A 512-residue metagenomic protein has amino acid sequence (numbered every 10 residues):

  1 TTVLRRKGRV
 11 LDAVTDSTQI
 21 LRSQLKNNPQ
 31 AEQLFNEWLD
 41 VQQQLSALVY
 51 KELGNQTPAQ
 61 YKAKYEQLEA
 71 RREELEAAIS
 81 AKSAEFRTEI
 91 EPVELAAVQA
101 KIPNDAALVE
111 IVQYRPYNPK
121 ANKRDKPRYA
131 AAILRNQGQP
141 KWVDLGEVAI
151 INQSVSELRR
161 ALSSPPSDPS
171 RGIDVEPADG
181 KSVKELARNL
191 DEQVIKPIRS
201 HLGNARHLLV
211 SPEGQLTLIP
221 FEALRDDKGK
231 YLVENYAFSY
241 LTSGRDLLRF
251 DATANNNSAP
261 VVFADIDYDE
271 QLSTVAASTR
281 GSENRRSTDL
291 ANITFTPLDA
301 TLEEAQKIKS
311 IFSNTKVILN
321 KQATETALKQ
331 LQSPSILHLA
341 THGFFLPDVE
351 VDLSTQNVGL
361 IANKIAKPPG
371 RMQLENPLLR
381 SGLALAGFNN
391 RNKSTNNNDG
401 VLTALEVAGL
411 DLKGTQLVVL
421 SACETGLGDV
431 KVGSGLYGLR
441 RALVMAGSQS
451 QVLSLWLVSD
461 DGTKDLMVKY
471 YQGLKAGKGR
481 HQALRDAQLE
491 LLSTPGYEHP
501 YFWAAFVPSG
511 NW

Functional and structural regions predicted by a protein language model:
T1-T2, V10-E32, V49-K62, K82-E94 (+1 more regions): Acidic, Ser/Thr-rich low-complexity linear motifs
T2-V10, F35-L45, Y61-S80, L190: Short amphipathic alpha-helical coiled-coil/interface segments
K7-G8, A70, E74-L75, I79-W512: Catalytic cores of enzymes
K26-N36, Q42-V49, D269-E270: Long, well-ordered, tryptophan-enriched scaffold segments
D40, L45-A47, G54, A100 (+1 more regions): Intrinsically disordered, low-complexity segments enriched in glycine/proline and serine/threonine
A47, K51-G54, Q472, A476: General structural signal for alpha-helix termini and helix-helix connectors
